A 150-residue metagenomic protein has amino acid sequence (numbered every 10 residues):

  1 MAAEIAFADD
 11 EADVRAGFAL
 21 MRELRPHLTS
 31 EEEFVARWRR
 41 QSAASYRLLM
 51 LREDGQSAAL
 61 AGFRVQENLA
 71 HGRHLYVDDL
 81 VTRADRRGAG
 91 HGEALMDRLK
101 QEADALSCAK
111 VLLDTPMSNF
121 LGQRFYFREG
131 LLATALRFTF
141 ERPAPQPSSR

Functional and structural regions predicted by a protein language model:
A2, Q101-D104, L132, L136-R150: Terminal substrate-recognition subdomain of acyl/acetyltransferases
A3-G72, D97, E102, E141-P143: Acetyl-CoA-dependent GNAT
R47, A109, L132: Short acidic/polar active-site loop segments enriched in Thr and Asp
M50, G62, Y76, V81 (+2 more regions): Conserved beta-strand segments that form the floor/walls of ligand-binding pockets within enzyme and binding domains
E67, L80-R87: A short, internal acetyl-CoA/4′-phosphopantetheine-binding micro-motif in the GNAT/acyltransferase core
R86, G90-R98: Conserved acetyl-CoA pyrophosphate-binding loop and the N-cap/start of the following alpha-helix in GNAT-like
E93, M117-L136, F140-R142: Conserved active-site alpha-helix within GNAT-family acetyltransferase domains
A103-T115: Conserved GNAT acetyl-CoA-binding A-motif
